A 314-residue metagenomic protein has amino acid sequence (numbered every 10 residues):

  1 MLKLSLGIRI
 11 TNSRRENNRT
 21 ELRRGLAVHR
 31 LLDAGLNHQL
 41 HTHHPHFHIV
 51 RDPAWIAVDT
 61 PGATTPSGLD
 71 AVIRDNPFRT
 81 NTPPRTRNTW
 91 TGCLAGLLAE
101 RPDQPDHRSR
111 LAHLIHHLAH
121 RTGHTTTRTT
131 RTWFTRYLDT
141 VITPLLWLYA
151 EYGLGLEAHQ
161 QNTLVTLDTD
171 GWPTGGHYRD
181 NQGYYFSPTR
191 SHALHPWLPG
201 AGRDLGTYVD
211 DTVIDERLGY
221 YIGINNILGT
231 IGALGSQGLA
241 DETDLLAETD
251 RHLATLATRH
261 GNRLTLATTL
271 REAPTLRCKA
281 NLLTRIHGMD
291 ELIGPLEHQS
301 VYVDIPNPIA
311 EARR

Functional and structural regions predicted by a protein language model:
M1-T140, D168-R314: Nucleotide/phosphate-binding site architecture used for ATP/NTP-dependent chemistry
I142-L146: Short C-lobe core helix of eukaryotic-like protein kinase catalytic domains
W147-G153: Protein kinase catalytic-loop region centered on the HRD/HxD motif
G153-H159: Catalytic-loop of the protein kinase fold
H159-Q161, H177-Y178: Beta-strand segments within the central parallel beta-sheet cores of soluble alpha/beta enzyme folds
T163-V165: Hydrophobic residue at the +6 position relative to the catalytic HRD Asp in the kinase catalytic loop
